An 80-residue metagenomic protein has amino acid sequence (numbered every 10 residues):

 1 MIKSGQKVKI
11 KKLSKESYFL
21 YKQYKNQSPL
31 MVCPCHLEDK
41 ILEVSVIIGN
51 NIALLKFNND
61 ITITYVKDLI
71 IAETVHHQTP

Functional and structural regions predicted by a protein language model:
M1-S28, T79: Mixed-charge, Lys/Arg-rich low-complexity intrinsically disordered regions
I2, K15, L30, L42 (+1 more regions): Broad hydrophobic/π-residue packing in well-ordered secondary structure
S4, I48-P80: Intrinsically disordered, low-complexity, charged/polar segments
K7, I41, I52: Beta-strand-rich binding-surface signature of beta-sandwich/beta-barrel folds used to engage anionic ligands
I10-K12, V46, F57: Conserved "cap/hinge" positions at secondary-structure junctions
Y18, K25, L42, N59-D60 (+1 more regions): Intrinsic disorder/low-complexity segments in short proteins, especially the signal peptide and propeptide regions
Q23-P29, T62, I70: Short linear sequence elements within intrinsically disordered, low-complexity coil regions
Y24-M31, C35-V46: Short beta-strand-centered aromatic/proline hotspots
